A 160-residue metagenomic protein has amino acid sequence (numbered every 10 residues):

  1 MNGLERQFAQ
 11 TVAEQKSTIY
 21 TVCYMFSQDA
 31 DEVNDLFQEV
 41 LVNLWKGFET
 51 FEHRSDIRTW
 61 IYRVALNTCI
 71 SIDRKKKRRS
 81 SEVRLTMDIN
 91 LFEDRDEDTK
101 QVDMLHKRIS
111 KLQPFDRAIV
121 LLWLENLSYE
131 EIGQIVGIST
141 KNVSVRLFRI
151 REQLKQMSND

Functional and structural regions predicted by a protein language model:
M1-T21, N34: A short, charge-rich alpha-helical start-of-domain segment used by transcription regulators
N2, L41-D56, K75-K76: Sigma70-family region 2
T21, D35-V42, S55-N67: Structural recognition of an alpha-helix C-terminal capping motif at a helix-to-coil junction
V40, V64, I119-V120, I132-G133 (+1 more regions): Hydrophobic positions on the alpha-helical face of helix-turn-helix-like DNA-binding modules
T50-E52, R63-V83, D98: Arg/Lys-rich amphipathic alpha helix in sigma70-family domain 2
L66, I70, V136-D160: DNA-recognition helix of helix-turn-helix
R78-L105, S128-Y129: Internal acidic/polar
K111-E131, I135: Short amphipathic alpha helix immediately N-terminal
